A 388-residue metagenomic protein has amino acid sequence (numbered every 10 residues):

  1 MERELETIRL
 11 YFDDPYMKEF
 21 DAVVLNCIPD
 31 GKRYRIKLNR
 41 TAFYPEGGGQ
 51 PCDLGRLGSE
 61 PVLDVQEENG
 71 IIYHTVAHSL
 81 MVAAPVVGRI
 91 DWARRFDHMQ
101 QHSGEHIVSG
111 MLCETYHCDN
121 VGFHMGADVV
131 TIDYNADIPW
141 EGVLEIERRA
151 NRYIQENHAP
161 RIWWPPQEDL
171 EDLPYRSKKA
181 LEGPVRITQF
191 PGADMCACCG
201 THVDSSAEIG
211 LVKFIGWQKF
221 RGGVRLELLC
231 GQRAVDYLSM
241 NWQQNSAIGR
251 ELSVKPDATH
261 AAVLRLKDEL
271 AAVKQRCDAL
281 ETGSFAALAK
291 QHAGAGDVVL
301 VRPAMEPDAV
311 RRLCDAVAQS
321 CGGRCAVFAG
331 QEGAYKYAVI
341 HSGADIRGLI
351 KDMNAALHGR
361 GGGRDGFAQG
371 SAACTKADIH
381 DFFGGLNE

Functional and structural regions predicted by a protein language model:
M1-E388: A glycine- and charged-residue-rich anion-binding loop/surface
